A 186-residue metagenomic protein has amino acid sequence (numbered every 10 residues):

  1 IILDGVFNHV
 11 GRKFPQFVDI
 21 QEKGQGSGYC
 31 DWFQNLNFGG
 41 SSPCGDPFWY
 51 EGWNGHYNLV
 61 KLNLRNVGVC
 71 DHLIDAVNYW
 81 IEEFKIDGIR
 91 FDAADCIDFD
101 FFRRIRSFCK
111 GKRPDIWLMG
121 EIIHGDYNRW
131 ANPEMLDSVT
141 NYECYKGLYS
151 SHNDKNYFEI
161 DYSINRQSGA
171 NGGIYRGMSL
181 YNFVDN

Functional and structural regions predicted by a protein language model:
I1, L180-N186: Short, intrinsically disordered, charge-balanced linker/junction segments flanking boundaries in proteins
I1-N78, E83, I105-G111, N128-R129 (+1 more regions): Substrate-binding/active-site clefts of carbohydrate-active enzymes
G5, I122, N186: Residues immediately flanking
H9, D19-Q21, A76-N78, E82 (+1 more regions): Active-site-proximal helices and loops of the catalytic beta/alpha 8
F84-K85, F183: Short loop/turn motifs at secondary-structure junctions
